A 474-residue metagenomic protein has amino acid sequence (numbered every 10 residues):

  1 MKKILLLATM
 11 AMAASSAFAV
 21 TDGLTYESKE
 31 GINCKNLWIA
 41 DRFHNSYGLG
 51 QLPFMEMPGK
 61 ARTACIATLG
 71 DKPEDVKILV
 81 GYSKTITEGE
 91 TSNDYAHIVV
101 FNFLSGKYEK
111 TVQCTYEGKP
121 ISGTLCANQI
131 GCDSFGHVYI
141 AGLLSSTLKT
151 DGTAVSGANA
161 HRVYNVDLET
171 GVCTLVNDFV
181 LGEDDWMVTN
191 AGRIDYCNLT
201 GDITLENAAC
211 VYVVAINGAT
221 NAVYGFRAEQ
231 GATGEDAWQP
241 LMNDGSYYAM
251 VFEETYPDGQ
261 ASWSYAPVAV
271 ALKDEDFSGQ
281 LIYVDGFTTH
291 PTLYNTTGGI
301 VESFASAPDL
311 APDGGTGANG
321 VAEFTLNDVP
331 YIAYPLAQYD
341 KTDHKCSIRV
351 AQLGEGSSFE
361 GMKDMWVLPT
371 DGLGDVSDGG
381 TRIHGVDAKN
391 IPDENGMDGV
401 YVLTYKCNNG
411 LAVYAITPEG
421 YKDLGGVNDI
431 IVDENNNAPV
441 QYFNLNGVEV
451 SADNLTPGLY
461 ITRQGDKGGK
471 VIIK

Functional and structural regions predicted by a protein language model:
K3, L459-K474: C-terminal tail/sorting-segment detector
T21-L52, Y108-E117, G171-E183, R227 (+4 more regions): Beta-propeller fold detector
H44-D94: Beta-strand-rich domains and repeat architectures in extracellular enzymes and scaffolds, especially beta-propellers
M57-T68, K119-D133, D178-I203, S246-K273 (+2 more regions): Repeated scaffold domains used in trafficking and secretory/extracellular systems, primarily beta-propellers
S83-S92, L144-V155, I216-N221, F287-H290 (+3 more regions): Short glycine/acidic-enriched loop and turn motifs that connect beta-strands
T289, S303-T370: Loop/turn-rich, solvent-exposed surfaces of beta-rich toroidal or solenoidal domains
V376-L424: Blade-level signature of beta-propeller repeat domains, shared across WD40, Kelch, NHL, RCC1 and BNR/Asp-box propellers
I416-V448: Residue-level detector of functionally pivotal "anchor" positions at catalytic/ligand-binding pockets or at interdomain
